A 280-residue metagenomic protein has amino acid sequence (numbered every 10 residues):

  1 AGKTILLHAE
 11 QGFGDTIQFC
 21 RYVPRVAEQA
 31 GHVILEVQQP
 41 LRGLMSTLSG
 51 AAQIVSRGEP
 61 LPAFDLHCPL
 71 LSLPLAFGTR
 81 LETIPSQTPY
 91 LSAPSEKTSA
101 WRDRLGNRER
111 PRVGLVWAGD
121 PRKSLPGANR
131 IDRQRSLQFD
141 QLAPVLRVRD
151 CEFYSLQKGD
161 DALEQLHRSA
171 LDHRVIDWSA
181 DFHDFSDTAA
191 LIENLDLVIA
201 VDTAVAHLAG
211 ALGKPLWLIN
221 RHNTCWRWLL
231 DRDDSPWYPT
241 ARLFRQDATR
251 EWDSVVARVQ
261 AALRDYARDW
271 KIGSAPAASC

Functional and structural regions predicted by a protein language model:
A1-C280: Catalytic machinery of carbohydrate-active enzymes, primarily nucleotide-sugar-dependent glycosyltransferases
